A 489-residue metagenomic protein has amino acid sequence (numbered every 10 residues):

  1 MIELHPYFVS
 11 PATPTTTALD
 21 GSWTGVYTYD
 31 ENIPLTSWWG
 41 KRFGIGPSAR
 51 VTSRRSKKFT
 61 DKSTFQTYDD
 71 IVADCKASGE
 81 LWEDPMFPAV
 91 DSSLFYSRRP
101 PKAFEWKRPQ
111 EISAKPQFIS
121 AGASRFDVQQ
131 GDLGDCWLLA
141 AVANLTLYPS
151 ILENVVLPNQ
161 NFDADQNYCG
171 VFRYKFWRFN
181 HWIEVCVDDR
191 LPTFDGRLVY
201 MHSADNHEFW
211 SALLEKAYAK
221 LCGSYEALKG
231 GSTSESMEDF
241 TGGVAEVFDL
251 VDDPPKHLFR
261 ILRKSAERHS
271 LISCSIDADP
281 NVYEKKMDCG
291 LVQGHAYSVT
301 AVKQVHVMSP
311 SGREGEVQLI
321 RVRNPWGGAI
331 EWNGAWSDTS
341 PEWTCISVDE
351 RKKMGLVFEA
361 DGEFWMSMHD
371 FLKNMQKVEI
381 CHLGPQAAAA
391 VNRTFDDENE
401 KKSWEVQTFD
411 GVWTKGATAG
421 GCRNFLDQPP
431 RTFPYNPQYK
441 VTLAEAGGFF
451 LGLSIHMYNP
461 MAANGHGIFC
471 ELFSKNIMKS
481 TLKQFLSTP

Functional and structural regions predicted by a protein language model:
M1-P489: Structured alpha-helical subdomains that flank or immediately precede key functional sites
